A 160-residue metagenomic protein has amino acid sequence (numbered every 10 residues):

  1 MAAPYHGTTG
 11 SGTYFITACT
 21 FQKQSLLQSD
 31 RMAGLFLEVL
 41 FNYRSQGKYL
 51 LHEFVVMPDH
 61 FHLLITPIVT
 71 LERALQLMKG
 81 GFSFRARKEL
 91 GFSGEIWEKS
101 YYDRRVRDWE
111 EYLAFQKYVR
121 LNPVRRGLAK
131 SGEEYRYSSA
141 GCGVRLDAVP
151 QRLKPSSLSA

Functional and structural regions predicted by a protein language model:
M1-A160: Short catalytic/metal-binding and nucleic-acid-binding patches
